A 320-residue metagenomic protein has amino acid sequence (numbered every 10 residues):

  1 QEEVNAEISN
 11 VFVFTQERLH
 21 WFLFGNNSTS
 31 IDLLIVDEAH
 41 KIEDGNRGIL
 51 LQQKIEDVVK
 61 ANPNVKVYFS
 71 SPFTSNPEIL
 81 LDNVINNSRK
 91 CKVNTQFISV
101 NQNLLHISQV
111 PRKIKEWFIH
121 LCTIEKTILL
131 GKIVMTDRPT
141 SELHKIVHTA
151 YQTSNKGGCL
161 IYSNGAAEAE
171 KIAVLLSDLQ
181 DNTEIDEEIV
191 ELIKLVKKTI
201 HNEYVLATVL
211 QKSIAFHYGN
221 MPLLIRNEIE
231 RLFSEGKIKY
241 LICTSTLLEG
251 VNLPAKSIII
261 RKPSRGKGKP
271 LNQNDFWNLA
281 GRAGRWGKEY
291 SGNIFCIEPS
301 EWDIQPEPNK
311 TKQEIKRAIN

Functional and structural regions predicted by a protein language model:
Q1-F12, F22-L23, D137, S141-I242 (+1 more regions): Conserved C-terminal RecA-like helicase domain
F12-T15, I35, V65-P72, Y240-C243: Structural recognition of the conserved hydrophobic beta-strand(s) that form the central parallel beta-sheet of P-loop
Q16-H20, F24-V67: SF2 helicase catalytic motif II
R18-G25, R226-E230, L241-K256, G281-Y290: SF2 helicase motor core recognition
H20, A39-E43, A215, L248 (+2 more regions): Catalytic acidic motif of RecA-like/P-loop NTPases
S30-I31, N62-V65, S88-R89, V100 (+4 more regions): Short glycine-/polar-rich loops that comprise or flank the Walker A/P-loop and associated switch/sensor motifs
E56, V65-L175: Conserved interdomain linker/interface between the two RecA-like ATPase lobes of SF2 helicase motors
N64-Y68, L253, S257, P263-E314: Conserved segment of the helicase C-terminal RecA-like domain
